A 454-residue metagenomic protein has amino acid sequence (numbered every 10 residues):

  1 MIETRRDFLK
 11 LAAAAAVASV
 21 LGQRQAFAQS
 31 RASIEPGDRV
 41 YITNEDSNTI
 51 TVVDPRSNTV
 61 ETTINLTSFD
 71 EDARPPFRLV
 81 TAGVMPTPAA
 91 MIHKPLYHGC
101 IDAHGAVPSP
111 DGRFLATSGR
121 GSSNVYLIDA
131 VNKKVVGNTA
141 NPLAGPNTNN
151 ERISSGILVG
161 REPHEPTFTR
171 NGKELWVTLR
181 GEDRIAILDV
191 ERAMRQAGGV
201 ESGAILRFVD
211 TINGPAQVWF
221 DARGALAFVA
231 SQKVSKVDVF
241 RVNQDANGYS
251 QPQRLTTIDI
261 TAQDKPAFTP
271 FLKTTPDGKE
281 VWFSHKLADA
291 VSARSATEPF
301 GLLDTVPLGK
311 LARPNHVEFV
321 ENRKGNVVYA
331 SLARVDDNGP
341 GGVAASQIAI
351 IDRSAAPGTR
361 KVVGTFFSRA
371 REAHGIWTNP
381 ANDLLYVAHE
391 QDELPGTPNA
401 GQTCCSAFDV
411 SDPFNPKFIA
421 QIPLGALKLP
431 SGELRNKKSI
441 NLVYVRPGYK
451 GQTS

Functional and structural regions predicted by a protein language model:
M1-A16: N-terminal secretory signal peptides and thylakoid transit peptides that target proteins across membranes
G22-S47, V60: C-terminal segment of N-terminal export signals and the immediately downstream linker at the start of the mature
S30-P36, F69-P110, A144-R170, D210-R223 (+5 more regions): Beta-rich, blade/repeat-based domains predominating in secreted/periplasmic proteins but also intracellular
A32-I34, S331-V343, A388-Q402: Short, conserved, GDST-rich strand-edge loop motifs in beta-rich repeat architectures
S47-N48, S122-S123, E182-D183, V234-S235 (+3 more regions): Short glycine/acidic-enriched loop and turn motifs that connect beta-strands
S57, A130-V136, D189-G198, R241-Y249 (+3 more regions): Short loop/turn segments immediately following beta-strands, especially the blade-tip and inter-blade linker loops
T62, A90-L96, G137-T139, E151-G156 (+5 more regions): A short beta-strand motif characteristic of beta-propeller blades
